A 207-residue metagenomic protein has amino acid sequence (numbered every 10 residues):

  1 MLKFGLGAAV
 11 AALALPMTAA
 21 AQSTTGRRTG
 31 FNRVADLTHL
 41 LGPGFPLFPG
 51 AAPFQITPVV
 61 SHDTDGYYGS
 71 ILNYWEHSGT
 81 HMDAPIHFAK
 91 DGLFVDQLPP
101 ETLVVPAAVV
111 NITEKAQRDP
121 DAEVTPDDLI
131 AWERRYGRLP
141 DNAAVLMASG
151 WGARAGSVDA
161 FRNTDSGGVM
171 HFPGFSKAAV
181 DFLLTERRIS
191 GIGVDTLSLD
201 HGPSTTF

Functional and structural regions predicted by a protein language model:
K3-L15, Q22-F207: Active-/binding-site microenvironments in catalytic and ligand-binding cores
